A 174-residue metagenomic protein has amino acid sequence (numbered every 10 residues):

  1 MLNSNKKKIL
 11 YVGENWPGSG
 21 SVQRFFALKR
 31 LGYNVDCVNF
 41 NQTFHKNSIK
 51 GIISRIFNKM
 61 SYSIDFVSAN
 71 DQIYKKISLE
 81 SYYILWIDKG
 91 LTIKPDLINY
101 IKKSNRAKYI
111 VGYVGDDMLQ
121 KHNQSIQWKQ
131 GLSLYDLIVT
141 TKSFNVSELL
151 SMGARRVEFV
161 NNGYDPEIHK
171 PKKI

Functional and structural regions predicted by a protein language model:
L2-S4, P171-I174: Nucleotide-sugar donor-binding and catalytic loop/hinge architecture of NDP-sugar-dependent glycosyltransferases
L2-S4, V35, S104: Intrinsic-disorder/low-complexity regions
N5-W16: Nucleotide-activated donor-dependent transferases that construct or modify glycoconjugates
G18-F26, L31, V38-G153, P166-H169: Extended catalytic core of nucleotide-activated donor transferases of GT-like folds
F144, V160-G163, K173-I174: Carbohydrate-associated surface elements
